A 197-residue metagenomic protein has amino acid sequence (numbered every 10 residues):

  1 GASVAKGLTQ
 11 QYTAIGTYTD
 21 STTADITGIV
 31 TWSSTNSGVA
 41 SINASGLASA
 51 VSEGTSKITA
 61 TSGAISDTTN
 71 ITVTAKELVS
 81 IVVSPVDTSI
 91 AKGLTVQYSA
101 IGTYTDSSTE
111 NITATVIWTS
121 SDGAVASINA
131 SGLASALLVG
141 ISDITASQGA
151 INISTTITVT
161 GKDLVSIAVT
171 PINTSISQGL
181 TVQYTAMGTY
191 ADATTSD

Functional and structural regions predicted by a protein language model:
G1-D197: Extracytoplasmic soluble-region selector
